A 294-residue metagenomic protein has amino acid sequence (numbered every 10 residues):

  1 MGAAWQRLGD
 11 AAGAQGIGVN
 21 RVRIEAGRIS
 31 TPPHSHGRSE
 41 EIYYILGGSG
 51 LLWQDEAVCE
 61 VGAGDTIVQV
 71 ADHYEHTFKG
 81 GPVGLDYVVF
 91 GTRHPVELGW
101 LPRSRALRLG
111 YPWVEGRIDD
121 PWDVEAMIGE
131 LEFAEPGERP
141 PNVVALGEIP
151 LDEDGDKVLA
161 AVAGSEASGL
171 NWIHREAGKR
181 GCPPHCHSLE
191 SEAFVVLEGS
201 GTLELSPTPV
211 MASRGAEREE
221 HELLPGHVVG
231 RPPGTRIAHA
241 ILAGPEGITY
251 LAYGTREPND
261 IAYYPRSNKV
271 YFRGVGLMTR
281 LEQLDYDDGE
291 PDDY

Functional and structural regions predicted by a protein language model:
M1-G16, A26, L98-G169, A177 (+1 more regions): A short, N-terminal "cap"/entry segment at the start of jelly-roll beta-barrel domains of the cupin/DSBH fold
G2-W5, N20-H36, G155-V158, N171-H187 (+1 more regions): Conserved short histidine dyad/triad with adjacent acidic residue
D10, T31-H36, K79-G80, A161 (+3 more regions): Short histidine-centered beta-strand/loop micro-motifs that create catalytic or ligand/metal-coordination sites
R21-E25, S35-Q54, T92, W172-E176 (+2 more regions): Short, conserved beta-strand element in jelly-roll/cupin
L52-W53, C59, P141, L203 (+2 more regions): Ligand-binding pocket scaffold of soluble enzyme catalytic domains
E56-H73, P207-P233: Short acidic-glycine-tyrosine-enriched beta hairpin
A71-E97, P233-N259: Ligand-binding loop in jelly-roll beta-barrel domains
